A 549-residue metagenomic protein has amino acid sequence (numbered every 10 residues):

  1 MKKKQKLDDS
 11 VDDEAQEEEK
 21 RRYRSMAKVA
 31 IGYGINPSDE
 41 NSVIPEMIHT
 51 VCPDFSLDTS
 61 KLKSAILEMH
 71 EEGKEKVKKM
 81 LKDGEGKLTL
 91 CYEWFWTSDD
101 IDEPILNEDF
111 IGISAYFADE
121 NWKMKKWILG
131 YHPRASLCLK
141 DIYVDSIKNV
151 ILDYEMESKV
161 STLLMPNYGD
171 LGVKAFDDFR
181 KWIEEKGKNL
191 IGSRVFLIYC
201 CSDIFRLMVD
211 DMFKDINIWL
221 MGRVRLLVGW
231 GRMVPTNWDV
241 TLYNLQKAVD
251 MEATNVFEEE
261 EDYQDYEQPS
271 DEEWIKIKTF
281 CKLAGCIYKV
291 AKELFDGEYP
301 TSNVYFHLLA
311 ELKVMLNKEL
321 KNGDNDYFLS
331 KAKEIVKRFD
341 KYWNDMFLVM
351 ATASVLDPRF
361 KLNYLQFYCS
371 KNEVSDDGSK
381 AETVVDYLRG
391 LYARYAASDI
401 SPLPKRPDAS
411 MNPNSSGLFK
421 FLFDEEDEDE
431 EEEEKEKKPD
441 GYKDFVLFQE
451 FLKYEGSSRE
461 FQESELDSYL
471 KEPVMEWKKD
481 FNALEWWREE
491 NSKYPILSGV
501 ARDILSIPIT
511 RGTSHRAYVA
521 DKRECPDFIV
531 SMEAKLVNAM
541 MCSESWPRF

Functional and structural regions predicted by a protein language model:
M1-A27, L129: DNA- and nucleic-acid-binding/regulatory domain cores of transcription factors and nucleic-acid enzymes
Y33-I35, D100-I105, R134-C138, K214 (+6 more regions): Conserved, non-catalytic sequence blocks in retroelement Pol enzymes and Pol-derived host proteins
I44, D58, T89-D102, A115 (+10 more regions): Short, conserved catalytic/metal-binding motifs centered on acidic residues
H49, D54-L129: Structured nucleic-acid-interacting core domains from mobile-element enzymes and related host factors, especially RNase
D109, V234-N255, E334-D408, G417-L422 (+1 more regions): Amphipathic alpha-helical/coiled-coil segments positioned at domain termini
S114-V160, D480-A483, I504: Electropositive, glycine- and tryptophan-enriched low-complexity nucleic-acid-binding patches
G130-A135, D145, L164-M165, G169 (+4 more regions): Extended, C-terminal/distal alpha-helical "rod" segments
Y154, V160-S161, V173-E258, P269 (+2 more regions): Surface-exposed, charged/polar loop-rich segments that form substrate/cofactor-binding or regulatory interfaces
